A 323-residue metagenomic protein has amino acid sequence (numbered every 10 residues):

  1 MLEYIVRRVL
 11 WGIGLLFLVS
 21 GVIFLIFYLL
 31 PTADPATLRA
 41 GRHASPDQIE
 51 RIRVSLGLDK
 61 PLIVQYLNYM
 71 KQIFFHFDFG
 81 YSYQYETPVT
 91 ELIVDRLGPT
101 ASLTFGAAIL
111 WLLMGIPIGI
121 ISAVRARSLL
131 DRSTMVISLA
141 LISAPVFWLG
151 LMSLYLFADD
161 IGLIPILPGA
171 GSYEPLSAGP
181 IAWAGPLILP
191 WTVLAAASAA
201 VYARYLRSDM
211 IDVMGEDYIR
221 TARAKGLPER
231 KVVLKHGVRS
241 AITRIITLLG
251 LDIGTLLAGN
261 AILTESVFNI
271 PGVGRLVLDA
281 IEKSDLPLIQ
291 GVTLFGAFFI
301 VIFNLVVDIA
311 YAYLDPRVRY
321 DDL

Functional and structural regions predicted by a protein language model:
L2-Y4, L16, V94-L130, S177-L323: Alpha-helical transmembrane segments of integral membrane proteins, especially multi-pass inner/plasma-membrane
V6-I13: Hydrophobic alpha-helical segments of polytopic membrane proteins
L16-L67, I161-W183: Hydrophobic alpha-helical transmembrane segments of membrane transport/permease proteins and related membrane-embedded
S20, F24, N68, F77 (+5 more regions): Transmembrane alpha-helix boundary and packing residues in multipass membrane permease domains and related
L30, L141-A144, L257, I270: Transmembrane helix irregularities
A44-F75, I219, F268-D279: Short hydrophobic, aromatic-rich alpha-helical segments embedded in or entering the lipid bilayer of multi-pass
D59-I116: An internal, D/E-rich "acidic patch" concept
M135-V201: Membrane-water interface segments at transmembrane-helix boundaries in multipass membrane proteins
